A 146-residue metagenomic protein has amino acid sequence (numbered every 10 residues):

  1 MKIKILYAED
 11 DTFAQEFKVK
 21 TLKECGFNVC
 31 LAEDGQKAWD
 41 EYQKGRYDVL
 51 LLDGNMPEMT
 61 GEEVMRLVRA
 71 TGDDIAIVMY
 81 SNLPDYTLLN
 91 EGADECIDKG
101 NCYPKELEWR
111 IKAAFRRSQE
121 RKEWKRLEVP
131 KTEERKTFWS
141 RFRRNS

Functional and structural regions predicted by a protein language model:
I3, D34, T60-V64: Acidic catalytic/metal-coordinating carboxylates
D11-C30: Two-component/phosphorelay signaling modules centered on CheY-like receiver
V19, L31-V49: Acidic, metal-coordinating helix/loop segments flanking the phosphotransfer/catalytic sites of two-component signaling
D40, E62-D74: Short amphipathic alpha-helix used as the core "switch/output" element in two-component signaling
D53: Active-site residues of response regulator receiver
M56: Receiver (REC) domain active-site loop signature in two-component systems and cognate sites in sensor histidine kinases
W109, R116-S146: CheY-like receiver
